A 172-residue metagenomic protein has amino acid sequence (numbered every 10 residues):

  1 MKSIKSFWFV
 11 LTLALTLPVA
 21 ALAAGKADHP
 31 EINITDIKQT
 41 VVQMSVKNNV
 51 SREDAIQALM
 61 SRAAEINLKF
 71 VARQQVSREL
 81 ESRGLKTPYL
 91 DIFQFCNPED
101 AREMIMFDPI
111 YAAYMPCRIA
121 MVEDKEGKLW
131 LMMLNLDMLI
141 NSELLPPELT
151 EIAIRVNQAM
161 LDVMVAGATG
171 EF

Functional and structural regions predicted by a protein language model:
M1-F9: Bacterial N-terminal signal peptides that target proteins for export
V10-P18: Bacterial N-terminal signal peptides
V19-A23: Sec/Tat signal peptide C-region and signal peptidase I cleavage site
A24-I66: Terminal, regulation- and interaction-focused segments at domain boundaries
N48-I56, R73, K86, P146-L149 (+2 more regions): Solvent-exposed, acidic/flexible segments
M60, A64-I66, V71-M115: Compact, glycine-rich, soluble single-domain proteins
R118-P146: Beta-strand/loop substructures that line and gate deep hydrophobic ligand-binding cavities in soluble
L136-F172: C-terminal partner/receptor-binding element of secreted or periplasmic proteins
